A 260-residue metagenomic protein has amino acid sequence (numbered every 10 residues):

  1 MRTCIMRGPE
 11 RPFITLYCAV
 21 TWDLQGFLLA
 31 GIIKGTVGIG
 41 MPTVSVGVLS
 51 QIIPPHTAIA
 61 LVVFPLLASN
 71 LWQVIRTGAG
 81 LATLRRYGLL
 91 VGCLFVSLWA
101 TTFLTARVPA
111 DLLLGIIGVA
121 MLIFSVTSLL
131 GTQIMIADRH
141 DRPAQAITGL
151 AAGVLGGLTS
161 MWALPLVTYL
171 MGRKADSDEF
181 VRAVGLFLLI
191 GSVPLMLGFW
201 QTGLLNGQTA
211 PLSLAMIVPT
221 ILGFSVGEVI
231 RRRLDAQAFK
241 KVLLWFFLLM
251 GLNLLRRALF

Functional and structural regions predicted by a protein language model:
C4, P9, F13-I52, I134-V184 (+1 more regions): Selected transmembrane alpha-helices and immediately adjacent juxtamembrane segments of polytopic inner-membrane
A19, D23, R86, L90 (+4 more regions): Residue-level signature of transmembrane alpha-helical entry/exit and packing/kink sites in multi-pass membrane
A19, S50-L67, D111-M121, L150-S160 (+1 more regions): Structural signature of hydrophobic alpha-helical transmembrane segments
Q25, L29, F64-L71, G88 (+8 more regions): Hydrophobic residues within alpha-helical transmembrane segments of multi-pass solute transporters/permease subunits
I32, T36, V48, I52 (+8 more regions): Membrane-interface helix caps of multi-pass small-molecule transporters
I52-P55, T77-T83, M171-E179, T202-N206: Juxtamembrane helix-boundary/capping and inter-helix hinge elements in multi-pass membrane proteins
L61-A110, V193-Q237: Selective hydrophobic functional segments
N70-A79, T102-F103, R107, I116-D141 (+3 more regions): Transmembrane helix exit motif
